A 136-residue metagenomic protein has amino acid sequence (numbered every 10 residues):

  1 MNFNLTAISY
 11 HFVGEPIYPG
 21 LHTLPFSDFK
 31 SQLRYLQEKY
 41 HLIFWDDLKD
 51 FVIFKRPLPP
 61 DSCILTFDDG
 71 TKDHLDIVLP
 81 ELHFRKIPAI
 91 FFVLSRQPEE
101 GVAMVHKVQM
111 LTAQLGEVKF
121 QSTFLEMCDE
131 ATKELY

Functional and structural regions predicted by a protein language model:
M1-L65, T71-Y136: Terminal accessory/targeting
